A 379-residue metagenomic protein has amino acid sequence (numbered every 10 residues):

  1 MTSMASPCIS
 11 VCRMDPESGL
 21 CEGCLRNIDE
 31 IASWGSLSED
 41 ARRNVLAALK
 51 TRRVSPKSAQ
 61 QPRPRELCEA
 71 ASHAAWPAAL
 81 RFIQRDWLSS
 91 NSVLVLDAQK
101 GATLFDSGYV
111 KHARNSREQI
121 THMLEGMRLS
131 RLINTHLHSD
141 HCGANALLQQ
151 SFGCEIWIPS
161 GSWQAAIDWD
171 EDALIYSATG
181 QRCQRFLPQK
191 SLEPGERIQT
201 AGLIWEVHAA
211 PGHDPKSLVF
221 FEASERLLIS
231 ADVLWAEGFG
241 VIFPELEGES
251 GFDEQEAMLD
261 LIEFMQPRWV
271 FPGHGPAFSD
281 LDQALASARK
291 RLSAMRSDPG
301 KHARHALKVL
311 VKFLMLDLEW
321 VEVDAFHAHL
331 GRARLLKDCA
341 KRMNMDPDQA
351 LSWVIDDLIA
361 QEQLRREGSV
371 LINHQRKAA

Functional and structural regions predicted by a protein language model:
P7-E30: Local cysteine-cluster metal-coordination motifs and their immediate loop/turn environment, predominantly Fe-S cluster
R26, S36-V45: Short cysteine/histidine-rich metal-coordination sites, predominantly Zn2+-binding motifs
R42-R65, A303: Short Fe-S-cluster ligation motifs
C68-M127, V219-A231, A236: Conserved beta-strand hairpin/beta-sheet module of binuclear metal-dependent hydrolase folds, prominently
T103-F105, I133, I156, L227-I229 (+1 more regions): Residue-level marker for buried hydrophobic side chains located in beta-strands that build the well-ordered beta-sheet
Y109-K111, I204-S297: Metallo-beta-lactamase
K111-T200: Active-site HxH/HxHxD metal-binding segment of metal-dependent hydrolases
A303-A379: C-terminal regulatory/interaction regions
